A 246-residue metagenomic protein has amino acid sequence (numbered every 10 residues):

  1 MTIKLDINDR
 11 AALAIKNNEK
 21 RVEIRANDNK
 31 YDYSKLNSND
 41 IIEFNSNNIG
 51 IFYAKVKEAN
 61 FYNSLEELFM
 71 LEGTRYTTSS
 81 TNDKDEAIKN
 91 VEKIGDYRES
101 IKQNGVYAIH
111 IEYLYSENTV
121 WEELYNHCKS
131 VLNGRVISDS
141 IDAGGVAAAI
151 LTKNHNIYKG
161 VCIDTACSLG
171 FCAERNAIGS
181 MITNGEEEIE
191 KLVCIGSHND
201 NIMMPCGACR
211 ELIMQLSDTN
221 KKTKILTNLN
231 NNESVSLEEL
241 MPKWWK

Functional and structural regions predicted by a protein language model:
M1-S38, N104: Compositionally biased, charged N-terminal/linker segments
N39-N47, I225: Short conserved beta-strand and strand-loop elements enriched in small hydrophobics with frequent Asp/Gly
I51-F61: Short beta-strand-centered aromatic/proline hotspots
L68-T119: Contiguous surface segments at macromolecular interaction interfaces
N118-S138, E186-K246: C-terminal binding/interaction regions
D142-T152: Short beta-strand scaffold segments in enzyme catalytic cores
N156-I157: Hydrophobic "anchor" residues
V161-R175: Compact, glycine-rich, soluble single-domain proteins
